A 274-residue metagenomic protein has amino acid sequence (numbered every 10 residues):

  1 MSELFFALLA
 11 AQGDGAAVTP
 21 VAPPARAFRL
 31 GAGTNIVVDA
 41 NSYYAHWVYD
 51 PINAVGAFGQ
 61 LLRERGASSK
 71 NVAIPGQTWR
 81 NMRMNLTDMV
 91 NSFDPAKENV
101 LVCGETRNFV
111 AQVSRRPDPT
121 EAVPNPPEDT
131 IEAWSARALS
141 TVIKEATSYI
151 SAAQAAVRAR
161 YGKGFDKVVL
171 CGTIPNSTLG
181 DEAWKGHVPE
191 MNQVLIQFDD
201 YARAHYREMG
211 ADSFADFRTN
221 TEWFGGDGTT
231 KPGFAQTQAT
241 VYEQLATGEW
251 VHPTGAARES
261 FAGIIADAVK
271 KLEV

Functional and structural regions predicted by a protein language model:
M1-L30: Enriched but not universal
A32-S148, H252: Conserved SGNH/GDSL esterase-like catalytic core that processes O-acyl groups on lipids and polysaccharides
S69-K70, V168, F214: Generic structural signal for residues in well-ordered beta-strands
N99-L101, D166, D212: Conserved acidic residues
S135-Q154, V188-A202: Well-ordered, non-membrane alpha-helical segments in soluble/globular domains
V157-V168: A short helix->loop->beta-strand "cap" motif at the edges of active sites that frequently abuts
P175-V274: Catalytic His-Asp segment of secreted/periplasmic serine-dependent ester chemistry enzymes
